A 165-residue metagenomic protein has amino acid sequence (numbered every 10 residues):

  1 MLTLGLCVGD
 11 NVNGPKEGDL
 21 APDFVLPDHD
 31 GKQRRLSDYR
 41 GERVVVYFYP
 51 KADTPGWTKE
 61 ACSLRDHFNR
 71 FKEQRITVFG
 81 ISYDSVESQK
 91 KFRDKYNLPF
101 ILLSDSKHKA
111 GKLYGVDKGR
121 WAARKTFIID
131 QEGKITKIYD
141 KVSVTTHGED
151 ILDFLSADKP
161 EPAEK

Functional and structural regions predicted by a protein language model:
M1-D23, A163: N-proximal helix/coil linker or "cap" segments that precede and/or mark the start of modular domains
P15, V25-V44: A short beta-strand-turn-helix
A21-P22, R43, A123-K125: Short loop/turn microsegments at loop-to-beta-strand junctions
E42-V44, Y49-D53, S85: Short pre-active-site segment immediately N-terminal to redox-active cysteine/selenocysteine motifs in thiol-based
F48-D66, R70: Conserved redox-active cysteine motifs that mediate thiol-disulfide chemistry, especially di-cysteine Cys-X(1-2)-Cys
F79, K90-R124: Short, internal strand/loop/helix patches that form the active-site neighborhood or redox-interaction surface
A123-K165: Thiol-/selenol-based redox modules, centered on thioredoxin-like and closely related oxidoreductase domains
